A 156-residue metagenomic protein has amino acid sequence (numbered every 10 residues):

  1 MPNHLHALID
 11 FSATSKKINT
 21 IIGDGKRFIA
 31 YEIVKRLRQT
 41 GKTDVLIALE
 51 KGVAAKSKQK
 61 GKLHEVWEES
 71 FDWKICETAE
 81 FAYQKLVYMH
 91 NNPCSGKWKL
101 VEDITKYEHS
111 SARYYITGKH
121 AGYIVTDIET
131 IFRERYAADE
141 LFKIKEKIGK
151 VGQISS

Functional and structural regions predicted by a protein language model:
M1-S156: Short catalytic/metal-binding and nucleic-acid-binding patches
